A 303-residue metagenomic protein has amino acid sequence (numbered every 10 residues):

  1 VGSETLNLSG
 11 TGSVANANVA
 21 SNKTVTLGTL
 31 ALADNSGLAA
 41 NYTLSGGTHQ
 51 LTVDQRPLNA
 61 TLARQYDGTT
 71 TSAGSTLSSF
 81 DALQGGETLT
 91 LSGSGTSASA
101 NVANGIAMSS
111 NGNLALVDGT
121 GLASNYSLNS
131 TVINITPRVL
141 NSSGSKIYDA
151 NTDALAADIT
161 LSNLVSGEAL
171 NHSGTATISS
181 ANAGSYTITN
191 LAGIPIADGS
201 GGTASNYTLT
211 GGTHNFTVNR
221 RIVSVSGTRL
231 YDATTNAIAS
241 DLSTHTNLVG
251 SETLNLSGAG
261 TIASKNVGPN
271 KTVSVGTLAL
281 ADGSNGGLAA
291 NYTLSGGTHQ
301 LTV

Functional and structural regions predicted by a protein language model:
V1-V303: Short loop/turn motifs that initiate or flank beta-strands
